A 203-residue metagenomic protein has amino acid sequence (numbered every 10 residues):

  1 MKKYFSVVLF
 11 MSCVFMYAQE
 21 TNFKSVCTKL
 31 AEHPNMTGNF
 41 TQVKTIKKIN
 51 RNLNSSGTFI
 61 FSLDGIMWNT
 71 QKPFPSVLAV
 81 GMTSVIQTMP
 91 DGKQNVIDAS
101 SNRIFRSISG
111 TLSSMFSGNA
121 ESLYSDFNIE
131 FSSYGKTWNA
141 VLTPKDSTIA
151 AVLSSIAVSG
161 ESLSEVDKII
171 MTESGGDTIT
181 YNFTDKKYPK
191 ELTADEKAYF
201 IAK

Functional and structural regions predicted by a protein language model:
Y4-V14: Sec-dependent N-terminal signal peptides
Y17-N39, K44-N50, E196-K203: N-terminal leader/targeting segments and the immediate start of mature chains
P34-Q42, S55-F59, W68: One face of beta-strands
N54-S56, P73, G81, A150-S155 (+1 more regions): Short, surface-exposed coil-to-beta transition loops
T58-S107, I179: An acidic-aromatic
N95-N139: Flexible, surface-exposed loop/linker segments and immediately adjacent secondary-structure boundaries
A120-K203: Gly/Pro-enriched, hydrophobic low-complexity segments that function as extracytoplasmic propeptides/linkers
